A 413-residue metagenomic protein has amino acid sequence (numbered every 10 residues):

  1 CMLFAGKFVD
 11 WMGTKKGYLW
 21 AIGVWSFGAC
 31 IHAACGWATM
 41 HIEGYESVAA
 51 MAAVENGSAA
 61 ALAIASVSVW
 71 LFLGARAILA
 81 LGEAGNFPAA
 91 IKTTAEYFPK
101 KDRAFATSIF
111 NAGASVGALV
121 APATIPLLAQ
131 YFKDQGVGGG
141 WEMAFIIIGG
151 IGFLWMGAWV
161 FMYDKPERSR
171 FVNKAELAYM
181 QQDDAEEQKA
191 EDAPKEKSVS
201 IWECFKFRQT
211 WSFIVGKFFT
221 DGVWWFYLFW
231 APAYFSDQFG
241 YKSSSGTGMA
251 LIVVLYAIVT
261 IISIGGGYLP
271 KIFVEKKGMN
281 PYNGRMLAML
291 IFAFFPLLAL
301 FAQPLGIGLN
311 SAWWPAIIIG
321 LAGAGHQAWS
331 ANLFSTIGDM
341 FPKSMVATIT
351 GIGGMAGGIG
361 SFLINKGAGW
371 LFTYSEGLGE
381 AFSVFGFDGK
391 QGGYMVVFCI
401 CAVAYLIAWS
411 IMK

Functional and structural regions predicted by a protein language model:
Y18, F72, M286-M289: Primarily marks hydrophobic transmembrane alpha-helices of the MFS/SLC 12-helix fold
G23-A65, L290-G308: C-terminal ends and interior cores of transmembrane alpha-helices in multi-pass membrane transporters/permeases
L71, A75-A114: Cytoplasmic helix-loop-helix junction between adjacent transmembrane helices in 12-TM secondary transporters
A104-A129, I258-S263, G354-N365: Glycine-rich segments within core transmembrane alpha-helices of 12-TM secondary carriers
F110-E167: Helix-loop-helix hairpin linking two adjacent transmembrane segments in secondary transporters
W155-Y163, A299-I307, Y394, C399-K413: Multi-pass alpha-helical transporter architecture, strongest for 12-TM Major Facilitator/SLC carriers used
W202-G267, H326-S330, F334, S361-G369: Extracytoplasmic gate region of multi-pass secondary transporters
Y282-N332: C-terminal transmembrane helical hairpin of 12-TM major facilitator-type secondary transporters
